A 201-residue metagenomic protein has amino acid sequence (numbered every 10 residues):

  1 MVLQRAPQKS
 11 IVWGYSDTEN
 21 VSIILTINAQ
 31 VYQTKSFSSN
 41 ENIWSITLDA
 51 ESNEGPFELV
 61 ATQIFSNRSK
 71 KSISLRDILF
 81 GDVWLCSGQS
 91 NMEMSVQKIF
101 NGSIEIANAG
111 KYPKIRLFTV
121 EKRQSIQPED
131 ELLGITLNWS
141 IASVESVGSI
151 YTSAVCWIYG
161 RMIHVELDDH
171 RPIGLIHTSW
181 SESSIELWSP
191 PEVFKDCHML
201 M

Functional and structural regions predicted by a protein language model:
M1-M201: Cell-envelope and extracellular/periplasmic
